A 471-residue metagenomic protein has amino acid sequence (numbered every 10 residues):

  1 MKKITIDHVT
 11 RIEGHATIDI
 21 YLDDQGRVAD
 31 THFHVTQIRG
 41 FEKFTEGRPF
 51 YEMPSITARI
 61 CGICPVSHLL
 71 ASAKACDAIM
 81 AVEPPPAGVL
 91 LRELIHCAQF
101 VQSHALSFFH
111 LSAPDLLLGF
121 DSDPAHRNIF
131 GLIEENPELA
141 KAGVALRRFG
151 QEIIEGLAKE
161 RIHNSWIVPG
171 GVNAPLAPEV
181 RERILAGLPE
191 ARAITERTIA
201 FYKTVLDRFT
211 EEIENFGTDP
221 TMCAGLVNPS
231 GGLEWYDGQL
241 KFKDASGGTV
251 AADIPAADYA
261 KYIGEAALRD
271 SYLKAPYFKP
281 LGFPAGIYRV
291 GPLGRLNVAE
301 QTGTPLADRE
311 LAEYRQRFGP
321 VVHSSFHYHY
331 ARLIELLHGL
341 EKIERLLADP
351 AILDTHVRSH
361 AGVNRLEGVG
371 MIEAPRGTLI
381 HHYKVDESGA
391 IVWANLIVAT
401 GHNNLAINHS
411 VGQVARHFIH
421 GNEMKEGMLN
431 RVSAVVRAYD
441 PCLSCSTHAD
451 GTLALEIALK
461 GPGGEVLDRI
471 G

Functional and structural regions predicted by a protein language model:
M1-T378, V398-G471: Active-site bordering "gate/hinge" segments that shape substrate access to catalytic or cofactor-binding pockets
K384-V385: Aromatic-rich beta-strand edge motifs centered on tyrosine
G389: Active-site catalytic microenvironments in core metabolic enzymes, especially phosphate/sugar-handling
